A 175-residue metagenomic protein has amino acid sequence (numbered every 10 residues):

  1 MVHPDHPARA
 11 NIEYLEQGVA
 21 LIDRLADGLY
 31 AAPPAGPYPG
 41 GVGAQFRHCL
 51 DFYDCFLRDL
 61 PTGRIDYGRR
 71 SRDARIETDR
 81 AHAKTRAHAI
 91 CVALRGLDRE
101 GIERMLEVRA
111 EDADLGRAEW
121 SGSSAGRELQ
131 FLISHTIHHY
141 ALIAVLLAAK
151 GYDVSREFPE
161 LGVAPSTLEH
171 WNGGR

Functional and structural regions predicted by a protein language model:
M1-D27, G43-T62, S134: Alpha-helical bundle segments that constitute or directly flank the non-heme di-iron/ferroxidase center
P4-L15, A35, P39-F46, D73-R80 (+3 more regions): Amphipathic, non-membrane alpha-helical segments in soluble helical-bundle scaffolds
Y14, G18, C49-F52, A83-I90 (+3 more regions): Alpha-helical packing segments of well-folded alpha/beta enzyme cores
G18-G41, L57-R75, G116-G122, V154: Helix-loop segments that flank and shape redox-cofactor active sites
A20-D23, D27, D51-P61, V92-I102 (+2 more regions): Charged/polar positions within long, soluble alpha-helices
A26-A35, R95-E128, K150-E160: Acidic interhelical loop/turn segments
V42-S71, R75-E100: Conserved alpha-helical segments that form or flank metal/cofactor-binding pockets of metalloenzymes
E128-L129, H135, H139-R175: Preference for long, well-ordered alpha-helical segments
